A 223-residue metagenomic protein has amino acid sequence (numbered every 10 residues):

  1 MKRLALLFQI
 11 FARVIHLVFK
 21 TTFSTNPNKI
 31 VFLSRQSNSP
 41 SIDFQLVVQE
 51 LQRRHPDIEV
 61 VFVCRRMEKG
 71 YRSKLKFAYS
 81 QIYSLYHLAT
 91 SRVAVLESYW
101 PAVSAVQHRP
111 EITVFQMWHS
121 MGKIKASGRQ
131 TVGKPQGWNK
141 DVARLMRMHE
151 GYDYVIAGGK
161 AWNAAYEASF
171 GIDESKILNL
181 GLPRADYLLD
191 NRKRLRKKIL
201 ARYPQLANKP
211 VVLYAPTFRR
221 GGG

Functional and structural regions predicted by a protein language model:
M1-S37: Membrane-proximal basic amphipathic "stem/tether" segments
L6, Y83, R194-K198: Exposed alpha-helical structural elements
L17-T25, M146-R147, A201-Q205: Short boundary motifs at domain starts and secondary-structure transition points
T22-T25, A94-S98, Y187, L206 (+1 more regions): Short secondary-structure junctions and interdomain/linker hinges
P27-N28, I112, P210-V212: Nucleotide donor/acceptor-binding cores
V31-D190: Active-site and donor-binding regions of nucleotide-sugar-utilizing enzymes
P40-Q52, P183-G223: Conserved catalytic-core segment of nucleotide-activated headgroup transferases in glycan assembly
